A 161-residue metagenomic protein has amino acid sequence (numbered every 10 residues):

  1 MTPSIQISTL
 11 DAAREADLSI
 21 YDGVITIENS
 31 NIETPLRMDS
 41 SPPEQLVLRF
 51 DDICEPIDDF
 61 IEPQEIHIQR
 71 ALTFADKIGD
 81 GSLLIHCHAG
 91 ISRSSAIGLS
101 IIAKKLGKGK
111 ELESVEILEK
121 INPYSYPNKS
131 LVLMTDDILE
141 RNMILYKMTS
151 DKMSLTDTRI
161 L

Functional and structural regions predicted by a protein language model:
M1-P42: Glycine-rich, flexible N-terminal cofactor/catalytic loop recognition
E28-N29, F50, A89: Glycine-rich His-Gly loop
E33-T34, P56, S92-A96: Short catalytic/ligand-binding loop motif for oxyanion handling, primarily in non-cytosolic enzymes, centered on
L36-F50, D157: Long, contiguous secondary-structure blocks with strong helical propensity
L46-L84: Helix-loop module immediately N-terminal to the HCX5R catalytic loop in PTP-like cysteine phosphatase domains
H67-A71, R93, I97-G98, S114 (+1 more regions): Amphipathic alpha-helical interface surfaces
A75-K105: Catalytic cysteine-centered active loop of the rhodanese-like fold, especially the PTP/DSP P-loop
I78-D80, A103-L161: PTP/DSP superfamily signal
